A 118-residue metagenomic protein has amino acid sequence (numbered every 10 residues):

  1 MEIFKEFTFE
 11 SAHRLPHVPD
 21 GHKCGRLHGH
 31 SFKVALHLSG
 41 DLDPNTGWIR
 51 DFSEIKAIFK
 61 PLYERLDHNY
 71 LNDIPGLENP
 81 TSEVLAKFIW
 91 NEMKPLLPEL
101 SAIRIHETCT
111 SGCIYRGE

Functional and structural regions predicted by a protein language model:
M1-E118: Charge-rich, low-complexity N-terminal segments
